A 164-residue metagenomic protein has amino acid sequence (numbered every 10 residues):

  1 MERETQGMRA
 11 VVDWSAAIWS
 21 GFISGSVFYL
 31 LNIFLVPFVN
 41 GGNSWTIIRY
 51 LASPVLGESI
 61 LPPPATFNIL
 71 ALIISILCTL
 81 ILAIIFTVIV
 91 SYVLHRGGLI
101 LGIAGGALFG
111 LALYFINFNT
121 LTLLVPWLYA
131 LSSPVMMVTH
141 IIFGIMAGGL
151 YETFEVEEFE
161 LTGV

Functional and structural regions predicted by a protein language model:
M1-M8, F154-V164: Short, charged juxtamembrane terminal tails flanking transmembrane helices
M8-G41: N-terminal signal-anchor transmembrane alpha helix
G25-L30, G110-T120: Aromatic-anchored segments of alpha-helical transmembrane domains
V39-T66: Membrane-interface interhelical connector segments
I69-S91: Hydrophobic alpha-helical transmembrane segments
Y92-A112: Internal alpha-helical transmembrane segments of multi-pass membrane proteins
W127-T139: Non-cytosolic membrane-interface motifs at loop->transmembrane helix junctions
T139-E152: Hydrophobic cores of alpha-helical transmembrane segments in multi-pass inner/ER membrane proteins, independent
